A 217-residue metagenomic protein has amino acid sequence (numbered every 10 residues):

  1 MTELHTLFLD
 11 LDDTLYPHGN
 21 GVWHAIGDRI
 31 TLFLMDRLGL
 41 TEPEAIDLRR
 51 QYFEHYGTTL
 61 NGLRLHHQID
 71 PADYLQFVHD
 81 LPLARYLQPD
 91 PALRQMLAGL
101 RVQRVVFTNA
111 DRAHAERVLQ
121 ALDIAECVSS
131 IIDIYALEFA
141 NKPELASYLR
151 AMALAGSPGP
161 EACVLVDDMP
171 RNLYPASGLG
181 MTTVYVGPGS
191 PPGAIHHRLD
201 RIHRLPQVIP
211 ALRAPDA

Functional and structural regions predicted by a protein language model:
M1-H5, A98, D111-A217: Asp-based, Mg2+/Mn2+-dependent phosphohydrolase catalytic module
T2-L9, T14-R94, A113: N-terminal helical cap/lid subdomain that shapes the substrate entry/recognition surface in HAD-like hydrolases
I30-L32, Y74-F77, L100-R101, I132-I134 (+1 more regions): A generic short-segment signal for beta-strand/edge and adjacent turn/coil regions
L40, I69, V102, I124 (+1 more regions): Short, well-ordered coil loops that connect the C-terminus of an alpha-helix to the N-terminus of a beta-strand
L63, Q103, D200-H203: Short, intrinsically disordered low-complexity segments
A92-V102: A short, Lys/Arg-enriched amphipathic alpha-helix followed by its capping loop at the start of a domain
T108: Conserved phosphate-coupling serine/threonine residues in phosphotransfer and NTP-handling enzymes
